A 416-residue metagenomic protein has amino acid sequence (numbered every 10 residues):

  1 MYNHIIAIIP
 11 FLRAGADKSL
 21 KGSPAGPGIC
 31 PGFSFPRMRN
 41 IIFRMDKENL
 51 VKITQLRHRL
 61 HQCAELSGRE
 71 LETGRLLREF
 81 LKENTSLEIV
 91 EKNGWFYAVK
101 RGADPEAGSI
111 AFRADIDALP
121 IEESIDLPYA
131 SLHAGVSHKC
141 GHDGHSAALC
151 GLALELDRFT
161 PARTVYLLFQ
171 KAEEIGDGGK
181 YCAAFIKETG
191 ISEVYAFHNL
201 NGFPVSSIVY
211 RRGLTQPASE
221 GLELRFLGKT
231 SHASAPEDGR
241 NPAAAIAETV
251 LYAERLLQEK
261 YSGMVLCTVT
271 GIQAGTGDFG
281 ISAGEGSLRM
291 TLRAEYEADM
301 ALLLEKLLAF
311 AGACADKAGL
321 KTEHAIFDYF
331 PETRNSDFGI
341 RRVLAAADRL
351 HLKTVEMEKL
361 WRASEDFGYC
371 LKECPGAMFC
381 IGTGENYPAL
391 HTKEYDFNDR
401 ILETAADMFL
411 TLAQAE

Functional and structural regions predicted by a protein language model:
Y2-I5, P36-I42: Short, positively charged and aromatic/hydrophobic N-terminal segments
I42-H138, A147-R163: Acidic/His- and Gly-rich active-site-bordering loop/insert found across diverse amide/peptide-bond hydrolases
L119-I121, D126-S137, D143-G144, A148 (+2 more regions): Histidine/acidic-residue-rich, glycine-tolerant segments that coordinate divalent metal ions
A244-E416: Metal-dependent amide/peptide-bond hydrolase catalytic core, centered on the "pita-bread" metallohydrolase fold
